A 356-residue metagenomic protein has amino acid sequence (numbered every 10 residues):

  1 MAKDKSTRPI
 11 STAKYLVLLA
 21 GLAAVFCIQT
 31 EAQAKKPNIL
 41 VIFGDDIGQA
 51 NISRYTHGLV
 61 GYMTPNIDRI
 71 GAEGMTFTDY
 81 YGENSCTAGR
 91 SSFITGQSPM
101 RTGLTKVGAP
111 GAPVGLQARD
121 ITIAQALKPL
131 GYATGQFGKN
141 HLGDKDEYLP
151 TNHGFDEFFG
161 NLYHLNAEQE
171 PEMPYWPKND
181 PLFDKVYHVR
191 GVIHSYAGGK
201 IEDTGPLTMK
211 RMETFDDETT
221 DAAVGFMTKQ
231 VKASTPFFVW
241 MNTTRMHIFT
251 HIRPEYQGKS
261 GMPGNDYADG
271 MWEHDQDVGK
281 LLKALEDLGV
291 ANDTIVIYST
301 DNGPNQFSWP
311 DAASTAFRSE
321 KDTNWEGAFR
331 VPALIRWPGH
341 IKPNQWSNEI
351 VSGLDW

Functional and structural regions predicted by a protein language model:
M1-A13: N-terminal secretory signal peptides that target proteins for export/translocation
A2, L16, A20-A24, T30-W356: Formylglycine-dependent sulfatase
